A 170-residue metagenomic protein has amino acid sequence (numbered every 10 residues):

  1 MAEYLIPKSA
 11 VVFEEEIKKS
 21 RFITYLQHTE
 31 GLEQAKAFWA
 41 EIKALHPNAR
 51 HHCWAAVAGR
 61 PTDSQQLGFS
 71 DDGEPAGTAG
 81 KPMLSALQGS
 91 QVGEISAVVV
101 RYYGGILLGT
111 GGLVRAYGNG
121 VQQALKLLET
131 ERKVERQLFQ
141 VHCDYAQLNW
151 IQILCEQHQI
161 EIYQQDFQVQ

Functional and structural regions predicted by a protein language model:
M1-G77, Q165: C-terminal regulatory domains involved in ligand/effector binding and gene-expression control
T24-Y25, H52-W54, E94-V98, L138: Structural motif
A35-F38, Y117, W150-L154: Hydrophobic side chains in well-ordered alpha-helices
H51-C53, L128-Q137, Y163-Q165: Flexible, glycine/charged-enriched surface loops at secondary-structure junctions
A79-L127: Active-site beta-strand/loop microenvironment that shapes enzyme catalytic pockets
T130-Y145, Q170: Short glycine-/aliphatic-rich beta-strand segments at the starts of folded cytosolic domains
H142-I162: Short amphipathic alpha-helix segments
